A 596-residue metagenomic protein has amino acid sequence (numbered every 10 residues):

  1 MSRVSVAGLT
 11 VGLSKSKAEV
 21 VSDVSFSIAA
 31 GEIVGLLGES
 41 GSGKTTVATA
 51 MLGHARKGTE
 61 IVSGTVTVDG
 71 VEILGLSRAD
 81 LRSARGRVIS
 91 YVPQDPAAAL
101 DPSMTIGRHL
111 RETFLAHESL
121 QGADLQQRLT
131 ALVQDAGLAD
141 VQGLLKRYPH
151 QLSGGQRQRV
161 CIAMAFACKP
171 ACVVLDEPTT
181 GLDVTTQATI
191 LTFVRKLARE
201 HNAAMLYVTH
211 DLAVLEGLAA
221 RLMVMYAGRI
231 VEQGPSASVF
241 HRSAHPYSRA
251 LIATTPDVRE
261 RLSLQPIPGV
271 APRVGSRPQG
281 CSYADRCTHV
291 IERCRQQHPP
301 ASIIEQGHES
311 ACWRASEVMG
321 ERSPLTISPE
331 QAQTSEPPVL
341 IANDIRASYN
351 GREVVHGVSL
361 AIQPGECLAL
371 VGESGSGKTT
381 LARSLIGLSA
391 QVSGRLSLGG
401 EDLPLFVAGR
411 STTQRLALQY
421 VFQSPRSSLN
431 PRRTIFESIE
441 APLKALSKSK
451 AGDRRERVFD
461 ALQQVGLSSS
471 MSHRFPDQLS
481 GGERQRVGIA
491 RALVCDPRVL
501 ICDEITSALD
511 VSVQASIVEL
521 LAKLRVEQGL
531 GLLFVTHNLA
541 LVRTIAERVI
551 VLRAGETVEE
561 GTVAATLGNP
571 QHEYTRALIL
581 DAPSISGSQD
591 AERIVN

Functional and structural regions predicted by a protein language model:
E39, L182-L262, E373, L509 (+1 more regions): P-loop NTP-binding/switch modules centered on Walker-like glycine-rich loops
L52, R56, I386: Helix-to-loop junction immediately C-terminal to a conserved catalytic motif
E60-E72, G394-L403: Conserved ABC transporter NBD signature motif
D124-G143, I252, D453-S470, L580: Conserved ABC ATPase "signature" region
K169, D496: Conserved catalytic motifs of ABC-family nucleotide-binding domains
P235-V339, V563-N596: Charged, flexible cofactor/metal-binding loops and thiol motifs
